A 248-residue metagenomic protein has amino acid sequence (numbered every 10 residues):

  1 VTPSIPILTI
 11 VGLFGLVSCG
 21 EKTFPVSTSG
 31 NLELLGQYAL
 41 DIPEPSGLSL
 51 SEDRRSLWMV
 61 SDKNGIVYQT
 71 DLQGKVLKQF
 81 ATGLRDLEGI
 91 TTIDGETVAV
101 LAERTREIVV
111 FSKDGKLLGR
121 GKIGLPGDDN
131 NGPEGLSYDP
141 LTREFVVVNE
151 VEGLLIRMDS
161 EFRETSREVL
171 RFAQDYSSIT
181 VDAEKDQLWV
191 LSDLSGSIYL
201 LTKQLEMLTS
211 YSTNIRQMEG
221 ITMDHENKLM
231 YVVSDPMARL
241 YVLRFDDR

Functional and structural regions predicted by a protein language model:
V17-S18: C-terminal motif of bacterial Sec signal peptides marking the signal peptidase cleavage site
F24-P43: A short helix->beta-strand "capping" segment at the edge of beta-propeller domains
E33-A39, K75-A81, L118-G127, R163-L170 (+1 more regions): A short beta-strand motif characteristic of beta-propeller blades
L40-D53, G83-G95, P126-L141, F172-D186 (+1 more regions): Beta-rich, blade/repeat-based domains predominating in secreted/periplasmic proteins but also intracellular
D41, S51, W58-K63, A99-R106 (+4 more regions): Conserved beta-strand positions in repeat-built beta-propeller and related beta-rich domains
I66-Y68, E107-V109, L154-R157, S197-L200 (+1 more regions): Structural motif
D71-K75, S112-K116, D159-R163, L201-E206 (+1 more regions): Short loop/turn segments that connect beta-strands within beta-propeller blades
D224-R248: Blade-level signature of beta-propeller repeat domains, shared across WD40, Kelch, NHL, RCC1 and BNR/Asp-box propellers
